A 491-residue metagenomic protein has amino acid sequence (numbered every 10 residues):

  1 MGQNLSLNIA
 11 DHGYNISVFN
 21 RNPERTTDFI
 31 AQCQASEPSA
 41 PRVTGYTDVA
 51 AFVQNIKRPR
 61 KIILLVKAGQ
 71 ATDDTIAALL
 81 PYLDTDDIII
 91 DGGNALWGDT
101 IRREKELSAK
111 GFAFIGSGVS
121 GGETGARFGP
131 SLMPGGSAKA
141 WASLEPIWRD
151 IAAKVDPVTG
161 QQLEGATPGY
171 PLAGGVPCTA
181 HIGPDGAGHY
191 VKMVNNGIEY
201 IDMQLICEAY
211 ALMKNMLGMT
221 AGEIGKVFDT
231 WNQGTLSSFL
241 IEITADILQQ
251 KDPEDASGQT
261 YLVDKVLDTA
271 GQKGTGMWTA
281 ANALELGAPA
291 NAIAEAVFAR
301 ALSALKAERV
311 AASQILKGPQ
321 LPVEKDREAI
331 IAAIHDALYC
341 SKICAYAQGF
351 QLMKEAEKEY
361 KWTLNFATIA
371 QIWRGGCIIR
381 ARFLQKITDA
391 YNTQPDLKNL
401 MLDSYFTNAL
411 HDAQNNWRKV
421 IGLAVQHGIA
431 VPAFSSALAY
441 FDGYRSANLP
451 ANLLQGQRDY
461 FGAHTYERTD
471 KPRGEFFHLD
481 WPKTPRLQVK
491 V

Functional and structural regions predicted by a protein language model:
M1-R60, Y82-D86, G122-G129: NAD(P)+-binding Rossmann beta1-loop-alpha1 motif at the extreme N-terminus of oxidoreductases
I16-V18, G116, G287: Short beta-strand "acidic-cap" motif of Rossmann-like dinucleotide-binding folds
T72-T75, I90, L96-G225, Q233-Y261 (+1 more regions): Rossmann-fold dinucleotide-binding core
C178, H189, K214-G222, K226 (+2 more regions): Interdomain hinge/lid region at the active-site interface of Rossmann-like NAD(P)-dependent oxidoreductases
T230, E357-N392: Small-residue-rich helix-loop
H411, N416-V491: C-terminal amphipathic alpha-helical interaction region
